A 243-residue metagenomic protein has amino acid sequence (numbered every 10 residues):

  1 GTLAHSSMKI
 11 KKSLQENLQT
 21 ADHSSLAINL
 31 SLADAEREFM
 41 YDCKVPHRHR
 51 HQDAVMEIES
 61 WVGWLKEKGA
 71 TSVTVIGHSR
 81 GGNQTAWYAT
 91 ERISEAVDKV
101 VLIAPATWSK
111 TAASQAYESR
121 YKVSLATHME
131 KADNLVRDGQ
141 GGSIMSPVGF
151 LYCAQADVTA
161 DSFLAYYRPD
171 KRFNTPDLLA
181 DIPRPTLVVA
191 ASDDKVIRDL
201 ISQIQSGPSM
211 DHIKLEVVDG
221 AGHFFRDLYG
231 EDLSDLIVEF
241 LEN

Functional and structural regions predicted by a protein language model:
G1-S31, F39: Short, surface-exposed "cap/lid" segments of acyl-processing enzymes
S31-H49: Cap/lid segment of the alpha/beta-hydrolase catalytic domain
V45-K68: Alpha/beta-hydrolase active-site loop
W64-T127: Primarily recognizes the serine-hydrolase "nucleophile elbow" in alpha/beta-hydrolase and SGNH/GDSL folds
A160-L178: Active-site nucleophile elbow and catalytic-triad environment of alpha/beta-hydrolase enzymes
I182, V188-A190: Short beta-strand/loop motif that positions the catalytic acidic residue of the alpha/beta-hydrolase fold
K195-I201, R226: Conserved alpha/beta-hydrolase "acid-adjacent" motif
A221-E231: Catalytic histidine-centered segment of alpha/beta-hydrolase-like enzymes
